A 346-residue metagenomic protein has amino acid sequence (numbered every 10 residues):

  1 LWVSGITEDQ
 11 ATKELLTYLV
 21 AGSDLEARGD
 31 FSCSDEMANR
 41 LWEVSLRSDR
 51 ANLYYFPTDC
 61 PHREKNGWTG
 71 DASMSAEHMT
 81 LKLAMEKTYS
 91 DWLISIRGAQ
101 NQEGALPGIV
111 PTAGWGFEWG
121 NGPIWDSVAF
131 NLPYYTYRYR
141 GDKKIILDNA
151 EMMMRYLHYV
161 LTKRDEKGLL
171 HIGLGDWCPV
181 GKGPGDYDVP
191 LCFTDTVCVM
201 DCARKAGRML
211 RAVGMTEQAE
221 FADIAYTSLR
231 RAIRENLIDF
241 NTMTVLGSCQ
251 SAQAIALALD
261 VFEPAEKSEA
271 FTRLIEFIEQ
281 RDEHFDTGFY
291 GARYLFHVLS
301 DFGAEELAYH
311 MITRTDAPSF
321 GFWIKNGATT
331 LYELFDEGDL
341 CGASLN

Functional and structural regions predicted by a protein language model:
L1-R40: Extended acidic/polar, glycine-enriched regions that form or flank non-catalytic beta-rich accessory modules
S4-I6, L19, N52, H78 (+2 more regions): Structured loops at beta-to-helix junctions and adjacent beta-edge loops in soluble globular domains
T7-D9, G22-D24, Y55, Q102 (+1 more regions): Short loop/turn segments at secondary-structure transitions that flank enzyme active sites
E14-Y18, L41, S48, T58 (+5 more regions): N-proximal short alpha-helices
E26-G67, E86-S95: Low-complexity, Ser/Thr/Pro/Gly-enriched N-terminal "stalk/linker" regions
G67-N346: Active-site core of glycosidic bond-cleaving carbohydrate-active enzymes
